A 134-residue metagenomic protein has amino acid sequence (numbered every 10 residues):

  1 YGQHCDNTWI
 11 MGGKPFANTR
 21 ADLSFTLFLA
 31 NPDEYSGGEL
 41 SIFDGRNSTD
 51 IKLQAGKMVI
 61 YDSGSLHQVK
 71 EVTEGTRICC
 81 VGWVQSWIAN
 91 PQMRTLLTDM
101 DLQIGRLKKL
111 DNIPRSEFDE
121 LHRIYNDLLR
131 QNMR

Functional and structural regions predicted by a protein language model:
Y1-C80, V84-T98: Catalytic core of non-heme Fe(II) oxygenases with the double-stranded beta-helix
A55-V59, I78, E120-R123, L128-L129 (+1 more regions): Long, contiguous binding/interaction regions
I88-I124, L128: Charged/polar low-complexity intrinsically disordered segments, enriched in acidic residues
